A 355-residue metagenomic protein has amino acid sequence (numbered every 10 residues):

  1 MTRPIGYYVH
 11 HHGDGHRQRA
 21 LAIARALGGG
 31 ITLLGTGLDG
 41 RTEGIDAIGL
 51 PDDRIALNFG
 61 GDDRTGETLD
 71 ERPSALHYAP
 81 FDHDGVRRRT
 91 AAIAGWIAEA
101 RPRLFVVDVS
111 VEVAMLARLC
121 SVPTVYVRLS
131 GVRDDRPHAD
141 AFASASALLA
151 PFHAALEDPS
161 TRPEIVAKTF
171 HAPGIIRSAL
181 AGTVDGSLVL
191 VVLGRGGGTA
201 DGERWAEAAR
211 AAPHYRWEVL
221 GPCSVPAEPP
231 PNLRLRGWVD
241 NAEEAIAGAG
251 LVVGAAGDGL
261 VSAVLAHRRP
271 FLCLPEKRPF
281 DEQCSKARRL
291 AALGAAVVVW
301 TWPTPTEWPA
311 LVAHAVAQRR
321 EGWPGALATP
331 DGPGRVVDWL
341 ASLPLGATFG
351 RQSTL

Functional and structural regions predicted by a protein language model:
R3, H10-H11, G29-G85: Conserved nucleotide-sugar phosphate-binding/catalytic loop shared by glycosyltransferases and other
Y8-L21, T199-A200: A short, glycine/small-residue-rich beta-strand->loop->alpha-helix junction that serves as a flexible
A24, T183-L251: Donor-nucleotide binding loops and adjacent catalytic segments primarily of GT-B fold Leloir glycosyltransferases
D70-L104, V109-V113: Conserved nucleotide-sugar donor-binding subdomain of glycosyltransferases
L104-V109, A242-S285: A donor-sugar binding/catalytic signature common to diverse glycosyltransferases and related nucleotide-sugar
F142-T199, P222-C223: A nucleotide-sugar donor-handling region in carbohydrate enzymes
P270-H314: Nucleotide-sugar donor-binding patch of glycosyltransferase catalytic domains
P309-L355: C-terminal amphipathic helix plus adjacent low-complexity, charged tail appended to glycosyltransferase catalytic
